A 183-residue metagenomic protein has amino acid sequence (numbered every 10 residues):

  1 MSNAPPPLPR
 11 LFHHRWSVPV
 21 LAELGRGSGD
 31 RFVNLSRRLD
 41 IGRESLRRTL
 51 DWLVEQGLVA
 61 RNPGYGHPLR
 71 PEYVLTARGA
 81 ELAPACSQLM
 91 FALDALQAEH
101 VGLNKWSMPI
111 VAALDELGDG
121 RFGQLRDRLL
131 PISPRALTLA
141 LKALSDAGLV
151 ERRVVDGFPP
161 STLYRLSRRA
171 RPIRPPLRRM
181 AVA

Functional and structural regions predicted by a protein language model:
M1-R10, A80, P84-H100: Short, Lys/Arg-enriched N-terminal segment that forms or immediately precedes the first helix of a structured domain
S2-S45, H100-I132, A136: N-terminal helix-turn-helix DNA-binding core of bacterial DNA-binding proteins
P9-H14, Q88-L89, A98-L117, D146 (+1 more regions): Terminal interaction helix/tail motif
L21, L50-D51, L141-K142: Short, hydrophobic-biased segments on the C-terminal half of alpha helices that form "recognition helices"
R48-T49, Q56-G57, L139-A140, A147: Short alpha-helical DNA-recognition segment
T49, P63, H67, P71 (+2 more regions): N-terminal/domain-start segments enriched in small and hydrophobic, helix-friendly residues, covering either
V54-G64, S145-V155: A short, conserved structural fragment
Y65-L89, F158-P176: Basic, amphipathic "hinge/linker" alpha-helix immediately C-terminal to the N-terminal HTH DNA-binding motif
